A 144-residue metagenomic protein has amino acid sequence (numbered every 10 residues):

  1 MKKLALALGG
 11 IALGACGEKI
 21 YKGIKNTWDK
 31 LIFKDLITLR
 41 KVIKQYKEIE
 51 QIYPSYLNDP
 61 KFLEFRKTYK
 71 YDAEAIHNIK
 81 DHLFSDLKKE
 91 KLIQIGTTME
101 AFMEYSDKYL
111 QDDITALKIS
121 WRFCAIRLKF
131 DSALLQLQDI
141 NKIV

Functional and structural regions predicted by a protein language model:
K2-A5, L13-W28: Short hydrophobic alpha-helical membrane-entry/anchor segments
I20-Y46: Membrane-engaging insertion elements
T38-V144: Long, low-complexity or tandemly repetitive, helically biased scaffold regions used for multimeric assembly/adhesion
